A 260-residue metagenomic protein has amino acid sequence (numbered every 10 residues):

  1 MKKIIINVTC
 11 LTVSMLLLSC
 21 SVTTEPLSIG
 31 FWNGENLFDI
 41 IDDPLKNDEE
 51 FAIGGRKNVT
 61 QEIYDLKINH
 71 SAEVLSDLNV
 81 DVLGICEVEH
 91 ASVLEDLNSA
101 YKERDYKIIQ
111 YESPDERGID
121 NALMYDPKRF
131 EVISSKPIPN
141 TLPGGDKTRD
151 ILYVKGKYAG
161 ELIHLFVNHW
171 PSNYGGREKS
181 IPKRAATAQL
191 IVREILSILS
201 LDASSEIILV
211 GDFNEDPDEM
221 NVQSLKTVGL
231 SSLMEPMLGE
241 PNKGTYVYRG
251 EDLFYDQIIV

Functional and structural regions predicted by a protein language model:
V8-L16: Bacterial N-terminal signal peptides
C20-D105, Q110-I119, A188-Q189: N-terminal, active-site-proximal structural segment of metallo-dependent hydrolase catalytic domains
S28-N36, R56, S134-K136, L162-S172: Active-site-proximal beta-strand elements of phosphoester/diester hydrolases
E35, E89, H169-P171, F213-D216 (+1 more regions): Catalytic metal-binding/acid-base residues of hydrolase active sites
R56-E62, N79-I85, Q110-Y111, T141-L142 (+3 more regions): Second-shell loop/turn segments in exported
V88-L162, W170: Structured beta-strand-rich core segments of catalytic domains in phosphoester-bond hydrolases
H90-S92, E116-G118, N173-G175, N214-M220 (+1 more regions): Active-site environment of divalent metal-dependent phosphoester hydrolases
K183-V260: Metal-dependent phosphoesterases centered on the DNase I-like endonuclease/exonuclease/phosphatase
